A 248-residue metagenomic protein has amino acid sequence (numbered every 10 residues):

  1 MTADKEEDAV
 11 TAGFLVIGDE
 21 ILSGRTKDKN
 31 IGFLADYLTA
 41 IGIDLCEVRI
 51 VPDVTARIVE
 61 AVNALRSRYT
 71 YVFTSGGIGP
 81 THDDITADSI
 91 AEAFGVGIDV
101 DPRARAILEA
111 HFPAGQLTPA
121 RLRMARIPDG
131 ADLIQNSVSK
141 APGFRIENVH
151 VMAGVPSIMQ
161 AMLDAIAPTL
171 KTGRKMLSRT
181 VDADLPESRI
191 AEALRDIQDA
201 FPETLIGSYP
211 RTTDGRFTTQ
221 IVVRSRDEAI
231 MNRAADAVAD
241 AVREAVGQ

Functional and structural regions predicted by a protein language model:
D4-V48, P52-D53, A229-R233: Glycine-rich phosphate/diphosphate-binding loop of Rossmann-like nucleotide-binding domains
A9-A12, S67-Y69, P128-G130, S139-A141 (+3 more regions): Short coil/turn connectors at secondary-structure junctions
I17-D19, T74-H82, A153-G154, S225-R226: Glycine-rich beta-strand-to-loop/alpha-helix junction loops that act as flexible
G32-I85, I90-E92: N-terminal small/polar loop signature for handling phosphorylated ligands or for N-terminal nucleophile
I50-D53, R103, L122, L185: Short beta->alpha linker loops
R57-N63, D84-G173: Proline/glycine-rich low-complexity loops and linkers
N148-A241: An accessory alpha-helical subdomain
A241-Q248: Conserved short beta-strand edge segments in small beta-sheet-based binding/regulatory domains
